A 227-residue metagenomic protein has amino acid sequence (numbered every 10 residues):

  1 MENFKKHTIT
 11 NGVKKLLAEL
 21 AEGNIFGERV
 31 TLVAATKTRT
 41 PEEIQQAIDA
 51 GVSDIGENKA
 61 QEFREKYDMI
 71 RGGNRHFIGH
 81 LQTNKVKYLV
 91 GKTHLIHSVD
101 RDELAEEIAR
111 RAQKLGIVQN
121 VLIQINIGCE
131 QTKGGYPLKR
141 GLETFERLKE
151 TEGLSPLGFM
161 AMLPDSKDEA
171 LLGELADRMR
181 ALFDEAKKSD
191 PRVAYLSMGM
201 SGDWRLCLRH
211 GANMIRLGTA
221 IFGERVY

Functional and structural regions predicted by a protein language model:
M1-G202, L208-H210: Conserved alpha/beta-domain cores
K188, L208-R209, L217, I221-V226: Expand to "…catalyze enediolate/carbanion chemistry for C-C bond making/breaking, isomerization, decarboxylation
M214: Conserved, well-ordered active-site substructure
